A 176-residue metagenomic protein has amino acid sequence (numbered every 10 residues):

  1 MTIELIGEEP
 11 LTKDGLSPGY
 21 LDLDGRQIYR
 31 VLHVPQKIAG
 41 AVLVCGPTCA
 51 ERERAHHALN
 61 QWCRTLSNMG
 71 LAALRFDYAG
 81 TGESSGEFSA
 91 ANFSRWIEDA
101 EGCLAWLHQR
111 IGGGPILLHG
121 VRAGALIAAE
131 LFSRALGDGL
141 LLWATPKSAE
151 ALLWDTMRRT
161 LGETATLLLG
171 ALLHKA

Functional and structural regions predicted by a protein language model:
M1-G40: N-terminal cap/lid segment of alpha/beta-hydrolase-fold proteins
G7-K13, Y20-L23, N60-W62, E163-A176: Serine-hydrolase catalytic core
D24-G25, V34-D77, W106: Short, surface-exposed "cap/lid" segments of acyl-processing enzymes
C49, Y78-E83, K147: Alpha/beta-hydrolase active-site loop signature
T81-P115: Catalytic nucleophile-loop/oxyanion-hole region of alpha/beta-hydrolase and closely related hydrolase-like folds
L117-V121, W143: Short beta-strand immediately N-terminal to the catalytic nucleophile in serine-hydrolase-like folds
G120-E130: Glycine-rich nucleophile elbow surrounding the catalytic serine of serine-hydrolase chemistry
L136-A176: The alpha/beta-hydrolase serine catalytic core
